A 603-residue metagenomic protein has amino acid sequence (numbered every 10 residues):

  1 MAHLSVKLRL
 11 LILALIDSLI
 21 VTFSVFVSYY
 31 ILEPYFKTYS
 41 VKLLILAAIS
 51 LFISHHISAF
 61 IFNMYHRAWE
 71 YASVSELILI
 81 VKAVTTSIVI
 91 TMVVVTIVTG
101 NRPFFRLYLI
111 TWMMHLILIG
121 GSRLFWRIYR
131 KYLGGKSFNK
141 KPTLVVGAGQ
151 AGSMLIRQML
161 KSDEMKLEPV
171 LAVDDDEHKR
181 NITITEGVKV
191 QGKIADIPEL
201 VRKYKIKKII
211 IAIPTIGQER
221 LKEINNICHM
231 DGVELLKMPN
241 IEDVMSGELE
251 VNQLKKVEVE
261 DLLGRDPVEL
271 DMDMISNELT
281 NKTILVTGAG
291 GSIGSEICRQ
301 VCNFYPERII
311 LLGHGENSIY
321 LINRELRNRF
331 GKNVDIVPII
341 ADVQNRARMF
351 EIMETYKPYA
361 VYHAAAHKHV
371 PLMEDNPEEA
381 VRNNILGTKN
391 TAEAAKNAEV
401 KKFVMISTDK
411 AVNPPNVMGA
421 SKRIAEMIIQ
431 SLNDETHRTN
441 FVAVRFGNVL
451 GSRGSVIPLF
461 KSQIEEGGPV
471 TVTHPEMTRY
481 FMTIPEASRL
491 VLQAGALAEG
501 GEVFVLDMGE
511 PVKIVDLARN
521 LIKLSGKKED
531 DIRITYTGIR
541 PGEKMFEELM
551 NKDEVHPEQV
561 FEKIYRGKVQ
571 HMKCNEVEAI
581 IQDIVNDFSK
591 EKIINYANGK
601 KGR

Functional and structural regions predicted by a protein language model:
M1-N139, L167, M230, K237: Signature of alpha-helical transmembrane segments in polytopic membrane proteins
A2, E269, M274-E278, S431-N448 (+1 more regions): Strand-loop microenvironment adjacent to phosphate/nucleotide-handling motifs in alpha/beta enzyme folds
A2, Y35, Y129-K237, I241-V244 (+3 more regions): A solvent-exposed beta-alpha-beta segment
V201, K205-K207, P306-E307, M353 (+3 more regions): Proline-aspartate-enriched helix->loop->beta-strand connector
L221-T283, K396: Flexible, Lys/Arg-rich cytosolic regulatory linkers and terminal tails that connect or flank
D231, G247, H363, H367-V370 (+1 more regions): Conserved Rossmann-fold NAD(P)-dependent oxidoreductase catalytic core, especially the SDR/UDP-sugar
I284-C302: N-terminal Rossmann NAD(P)H-binding glycine-rich loop of SDR-like oxidoreductase domains
I340-A360: Conserved Rossmann-fold cofactor-binding substructure of NAD(P)-dependent oxidoreductases
